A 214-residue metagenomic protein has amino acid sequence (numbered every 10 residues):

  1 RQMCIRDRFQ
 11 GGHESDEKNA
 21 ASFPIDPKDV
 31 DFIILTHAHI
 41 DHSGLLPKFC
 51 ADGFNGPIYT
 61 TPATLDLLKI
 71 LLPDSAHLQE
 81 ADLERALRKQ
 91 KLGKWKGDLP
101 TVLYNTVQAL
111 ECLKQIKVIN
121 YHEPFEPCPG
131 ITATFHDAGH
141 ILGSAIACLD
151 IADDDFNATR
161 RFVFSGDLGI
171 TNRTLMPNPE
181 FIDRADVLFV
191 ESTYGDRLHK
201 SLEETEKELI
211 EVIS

Functional and structural regions predicted by a protein language model:
R1-I5: Short, small-residue-biased leader/transition segments that mark boundaries at the very start of proteins
R6, I34, F162-F164, L188: Residue-level marker for buried hydrophobic side chains located in beta-strands that build the well-ordered beta-sheet
R6-F9, A63, I141, G166-L168 (+1 more regions): Active-site metal-binding loops of divalent metal-dependent hydrolases
R6-K28, I116, H122: Glycine/alanine-rich phosphate-binding loops at beta-alpha junctions
S15-L67, P73, R184-F189: Active-site metal-binding motif and surrounding structural segment of the metallo-beta-lactamase
P73-I141: Metallo-beta-lactamase
I119-E180: Catalytic core of the metallo-beta-lactamase
I146, R161, L168-S214: Cap/insert and terminal regions of metallo-dependent hydrolase folds
